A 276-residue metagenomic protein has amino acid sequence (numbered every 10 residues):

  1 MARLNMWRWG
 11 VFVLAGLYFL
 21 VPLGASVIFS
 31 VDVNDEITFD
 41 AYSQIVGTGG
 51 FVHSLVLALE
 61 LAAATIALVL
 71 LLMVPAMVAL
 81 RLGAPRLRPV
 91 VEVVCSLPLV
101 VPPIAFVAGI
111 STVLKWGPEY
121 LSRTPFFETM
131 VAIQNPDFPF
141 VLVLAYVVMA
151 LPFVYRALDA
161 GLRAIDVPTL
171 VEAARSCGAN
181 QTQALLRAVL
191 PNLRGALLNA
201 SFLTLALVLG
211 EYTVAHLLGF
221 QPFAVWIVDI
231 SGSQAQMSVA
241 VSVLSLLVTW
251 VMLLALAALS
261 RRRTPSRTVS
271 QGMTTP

Functional and structural regions predicted by a protein language model:
R3-D35, T48-R163, A188, N192-Y212 (+3 more regions): Membrane-water interface segments at the C-terminal ends of transmembrane alpha-helices in multi-pass inner-membrane
D35-Q44, L218-I230: Short hydrophobic, aromatic-rich alpha-helical segments embedded in or entering the lipid bilayer of multi-pass
D159-V171, Q181: Membrane-helix/interface signature in polytopic inner-membrane proteins
I165-P168, A257-S270: Membrane-interface capping segments at transmembrane-helix boundaries
A174: The alpha-helix within a helix-turn-helix
C177-G178, P191: Glycine/proline-centered hinge or cleavage motifs at structural transition points of membrane proteins
N180-A184, Q221: Gly/Pro- and small hydrophobic-enriched strand-loop and loop-to-helix capping segments that sit at the rims
S270-P276: Short, intrinsically disordered terminal tails adjacent to the first/last structured region
